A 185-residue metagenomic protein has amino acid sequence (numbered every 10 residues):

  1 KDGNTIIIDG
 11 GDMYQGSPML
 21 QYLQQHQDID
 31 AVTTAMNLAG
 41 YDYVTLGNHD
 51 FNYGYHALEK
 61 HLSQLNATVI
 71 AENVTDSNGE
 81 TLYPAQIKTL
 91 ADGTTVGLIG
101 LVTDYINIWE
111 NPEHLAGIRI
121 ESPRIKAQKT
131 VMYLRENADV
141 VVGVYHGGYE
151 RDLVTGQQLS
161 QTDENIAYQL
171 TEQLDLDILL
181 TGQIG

Functional and structural regions predicted by a protein language model:
K1-G185: Acidic, metal/ion-coordinating pockets
